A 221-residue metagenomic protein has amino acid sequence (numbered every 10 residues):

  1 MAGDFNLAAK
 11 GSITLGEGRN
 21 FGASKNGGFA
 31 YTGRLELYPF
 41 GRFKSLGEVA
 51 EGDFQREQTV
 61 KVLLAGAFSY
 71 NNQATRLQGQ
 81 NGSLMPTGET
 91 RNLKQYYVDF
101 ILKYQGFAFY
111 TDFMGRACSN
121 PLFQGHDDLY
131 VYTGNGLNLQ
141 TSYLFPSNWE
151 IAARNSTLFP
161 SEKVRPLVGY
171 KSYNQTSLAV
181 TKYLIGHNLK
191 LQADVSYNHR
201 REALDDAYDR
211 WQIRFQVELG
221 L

Functional and structural regions predicted by a protein language model:
M1-K61: Aromatic- and glycine-enriched pocket-lining scaffold segments that form the walls of small-molecule binding clefts
A2-L7, Y104-F107, F145-W149, L184 (+1 more regions): Secondary-structure transition into beta-strands, especially the periplasmic turns and strand N-termini that construct
F5, G27-Y31, V60, N92-Y96 (+3 more regions): Residues that define the transmembrane beta-barrel architecture of outer-membrane proteins
G18-F21, S83-P86, Q124-D128, E162-V168 (+1 more regions): Extracellular loop and loop/strand-boundary signature of outer-membrane beta-barrel proteins
T32-R42, K182, L189, Y208-L221: Outer-membrane beta-barrel "beta-signal"
R34-E36, D99-I101, Q140, A179-T181 (+2 more regions): Outer-membrane beta-barrel architecture
E36-P39, K44-E162: Detector for outer-membrane/organellar transmembrane beta-barrel domains, recognizing the amphipathic beta-strand
L77, S142, N148-G186, K190-Q192 (+1 more regions): Outer membrane beta-barrel transmembrane domains
